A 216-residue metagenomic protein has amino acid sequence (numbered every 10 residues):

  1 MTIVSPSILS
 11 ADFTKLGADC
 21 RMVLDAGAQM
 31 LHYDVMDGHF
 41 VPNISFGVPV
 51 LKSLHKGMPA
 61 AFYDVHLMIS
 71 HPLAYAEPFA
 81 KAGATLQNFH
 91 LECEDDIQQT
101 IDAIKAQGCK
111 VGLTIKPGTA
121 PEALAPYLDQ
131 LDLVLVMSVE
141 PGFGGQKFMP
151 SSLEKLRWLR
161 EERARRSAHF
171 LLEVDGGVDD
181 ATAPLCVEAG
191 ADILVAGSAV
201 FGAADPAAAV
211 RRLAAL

Functional and structural regions predicted by a protein language model:
M1-N88, E94-D96, A103-A106, K110-V111 (+7 more regions): Conserved N-terminal beta1-alpha1 strand-loop-helix module at the mouth
I3, T114, L135-S138, E173 (+1 more regions): Conserved beta-strand segments that form the floor/walls of ligand-binding pockets within enzyme and binding domains
V35, L91, I115-P117, S138-V139 (+2 more regions): Short secondary-structure boundary segments
E140, K147-I193: Active-site/ligand-binding-proximal alpha/beta "capping" segment
A191-A196, F201-G202: Acidic, Mg2+-coordinating phosphoryl-transfer loop and its flanking beta/alpha structural elements, shared across
